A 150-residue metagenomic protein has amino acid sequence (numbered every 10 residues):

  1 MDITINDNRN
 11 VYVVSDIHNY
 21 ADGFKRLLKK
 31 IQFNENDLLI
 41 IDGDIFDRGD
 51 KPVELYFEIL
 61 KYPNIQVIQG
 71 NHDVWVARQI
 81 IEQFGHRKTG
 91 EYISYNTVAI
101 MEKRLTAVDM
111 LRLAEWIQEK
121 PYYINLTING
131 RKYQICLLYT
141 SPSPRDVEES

Functional and structural regions predicted by a protein language model:
M1-E58: N-terminal active-site segment of His-dependent metallophosphoesterases
D16, D44, G70-N71, L137: Divalent metal-coordination and catalytic microenvironments
H18-N19, D47, D73-V74, E82 (+1 more regions): Short, solvent-exposed loop/turn segments at secondary-structure junctions
A21, G49, W75-R78, E148: Hydrophobic positions within alpha-helical membrane elements
K30, N34, K61-Y62, T127 (+1 more regions): Alpha-helix C-cap/termination motif
P52-Y56, K61-L126, G130-Y133: Active-site neighborhood of divalent metal-dependent phosphoester bond hydrolases
Y139-S150: Single conserved hydrophobic/aromatic residue that forms the stacking wall/gate of nucleotide- or nucleobase-binding
